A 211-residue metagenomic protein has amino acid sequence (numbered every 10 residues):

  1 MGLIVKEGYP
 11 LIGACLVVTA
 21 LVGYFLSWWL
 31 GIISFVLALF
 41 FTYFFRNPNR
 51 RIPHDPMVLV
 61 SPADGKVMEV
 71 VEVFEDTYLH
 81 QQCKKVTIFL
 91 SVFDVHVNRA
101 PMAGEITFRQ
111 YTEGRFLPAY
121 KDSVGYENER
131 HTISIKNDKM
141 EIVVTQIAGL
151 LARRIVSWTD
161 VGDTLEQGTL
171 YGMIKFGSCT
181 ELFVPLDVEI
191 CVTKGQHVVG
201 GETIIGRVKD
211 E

Functional and structural regions predicted by a protein language model:
M1-E211: Contiguous, well-folded functional domains in the mature portion of proteins
